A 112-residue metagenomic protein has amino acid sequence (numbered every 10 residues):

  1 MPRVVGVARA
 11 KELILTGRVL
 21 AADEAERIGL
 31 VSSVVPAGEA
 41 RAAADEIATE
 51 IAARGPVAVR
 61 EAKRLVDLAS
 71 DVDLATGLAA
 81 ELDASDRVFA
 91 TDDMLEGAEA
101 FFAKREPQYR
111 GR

Functional and structural regions predicted by a protein language model:
M1-L30, D45-I51: Conserved catalytic cores of soluble enzyme domains, especially glycine-rich substrate-binding beta-alpha loops
R9, E61, E81-A84, G97: Hydrophobic alpha-helical segments typical of transmembrane helices and their membrane-interface/capping positions
L13-G17, A62-L65, F101: Short alpha-helical scaffolding segments that buttress acidic/His motifs in well-ordered protein cores
A22, V31-A79, D86-R87, D92 (+1 more regions): C-terminal long alpha-helix characteristic of the crotonase
D93-M94, A100: Interdomain hinge/lid region at the active-site interface of Rossmann-like NAD(P)-dependent oxidoreductases
E99-R112: Terminal low-complexity tails and localization/encapsulation signals of metabolic enzymes
